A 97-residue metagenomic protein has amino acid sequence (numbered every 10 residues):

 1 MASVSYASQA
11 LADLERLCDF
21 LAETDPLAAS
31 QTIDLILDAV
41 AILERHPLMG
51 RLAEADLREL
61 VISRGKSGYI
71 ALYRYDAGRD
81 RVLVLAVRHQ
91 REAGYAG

Functional and structural regions predicted by a protein language model:
M1-E59, G78, G97: Basic, Lys/Arg-enriched alpha-helical interface segments
R64-G97: Enriched for short, Lys/Arg-rich terminal
